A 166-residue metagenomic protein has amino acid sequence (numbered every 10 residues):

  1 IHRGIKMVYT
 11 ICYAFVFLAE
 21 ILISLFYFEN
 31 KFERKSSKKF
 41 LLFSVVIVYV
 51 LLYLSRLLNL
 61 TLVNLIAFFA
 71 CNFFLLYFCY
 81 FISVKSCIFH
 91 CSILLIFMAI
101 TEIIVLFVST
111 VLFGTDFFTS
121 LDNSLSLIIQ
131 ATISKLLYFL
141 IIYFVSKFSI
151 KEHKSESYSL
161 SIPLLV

Functional and structural regions predicted by a protein language model:
I1-K6: Short, Lys/Arg-enriched N-terminal segments with co-localized hydrophobic residues within the first ~10-30 amino acids
V8-F15: Charge-rich amphipathic alpha-helical interaction elements
Y13, S44-V48, S134: Hydrophobic alpha-helical transmembrane segments of polytopic
A14, L22-K38, L54-L165: Juxtamembrane segments at transmembrane-helix boundaries in multi-pass signal-transduction membrane proteins
K35-L51: Loop-to-helix transition at the N-terminal end of transmembrane alpha-helices
